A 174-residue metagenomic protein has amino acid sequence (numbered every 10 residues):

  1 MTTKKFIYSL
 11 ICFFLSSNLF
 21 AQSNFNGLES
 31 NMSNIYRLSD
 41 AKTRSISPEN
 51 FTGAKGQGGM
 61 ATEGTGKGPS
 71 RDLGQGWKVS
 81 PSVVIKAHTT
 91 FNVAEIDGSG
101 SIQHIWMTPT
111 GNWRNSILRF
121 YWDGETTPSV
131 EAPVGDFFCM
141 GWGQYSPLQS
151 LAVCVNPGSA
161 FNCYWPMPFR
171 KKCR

Functional and structural regions predicted by a protein language model:
M1-Q22: Bacterial Sec-dependent N-terminal signal peptides
Q22-R174: Beta-strand-centric surfaces of beta-sandwich/beta-rich domains
